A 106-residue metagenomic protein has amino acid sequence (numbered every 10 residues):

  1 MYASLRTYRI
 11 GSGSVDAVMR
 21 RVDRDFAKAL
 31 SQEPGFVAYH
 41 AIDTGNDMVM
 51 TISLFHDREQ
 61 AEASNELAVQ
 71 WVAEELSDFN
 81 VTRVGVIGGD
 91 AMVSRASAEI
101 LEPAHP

Functional and structural regions predicted by a protein language model:
M1-M50, H56-P106: Short S/T/G/P-rich N-terminal loop/turn motif that feeds into the first structured element of a domain
